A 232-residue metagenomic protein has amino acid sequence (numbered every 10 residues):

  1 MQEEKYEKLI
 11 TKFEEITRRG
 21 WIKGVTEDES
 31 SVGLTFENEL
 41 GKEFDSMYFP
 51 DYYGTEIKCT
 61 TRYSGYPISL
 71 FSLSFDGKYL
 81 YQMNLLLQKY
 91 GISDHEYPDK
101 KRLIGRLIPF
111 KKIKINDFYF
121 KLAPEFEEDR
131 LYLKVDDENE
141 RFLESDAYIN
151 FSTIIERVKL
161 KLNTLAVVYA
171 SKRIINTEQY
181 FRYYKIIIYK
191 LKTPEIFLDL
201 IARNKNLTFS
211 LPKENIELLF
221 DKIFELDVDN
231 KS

Functional and structural regions predicted by a protein language model:
M1-Y53, C59-S232: Nucleic-acid endonuclease domains
